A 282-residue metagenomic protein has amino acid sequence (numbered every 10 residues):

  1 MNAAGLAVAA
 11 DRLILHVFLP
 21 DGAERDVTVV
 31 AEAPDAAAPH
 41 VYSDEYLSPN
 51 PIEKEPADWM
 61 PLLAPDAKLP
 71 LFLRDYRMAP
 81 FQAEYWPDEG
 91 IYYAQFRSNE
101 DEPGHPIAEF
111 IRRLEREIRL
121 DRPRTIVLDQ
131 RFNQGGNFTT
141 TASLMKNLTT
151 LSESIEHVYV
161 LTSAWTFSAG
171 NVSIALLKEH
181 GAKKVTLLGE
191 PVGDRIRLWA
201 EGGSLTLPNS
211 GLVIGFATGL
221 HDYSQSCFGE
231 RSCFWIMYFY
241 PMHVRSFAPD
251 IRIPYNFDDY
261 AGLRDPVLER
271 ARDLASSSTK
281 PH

Functional and structural regions predicted by a protein language model:
M1-I14, H40, Y46-L47: PDZ domains, with a preference for the canonical peptide-binding region formed by the helix
V8-L13, L19-G22, S48-A57, L63-H282: C-terminal "post-core" interaction segments
A23-T28: Short beta-strand segments
V29-A37, G219-Y223: A short, sequence-level motif marking secondary-structure junctions
A31-A36, Y42-P56: Interdomain regulatory linker/hinge segments that flank or connect interaction modules in polarity/junction/synaptic
